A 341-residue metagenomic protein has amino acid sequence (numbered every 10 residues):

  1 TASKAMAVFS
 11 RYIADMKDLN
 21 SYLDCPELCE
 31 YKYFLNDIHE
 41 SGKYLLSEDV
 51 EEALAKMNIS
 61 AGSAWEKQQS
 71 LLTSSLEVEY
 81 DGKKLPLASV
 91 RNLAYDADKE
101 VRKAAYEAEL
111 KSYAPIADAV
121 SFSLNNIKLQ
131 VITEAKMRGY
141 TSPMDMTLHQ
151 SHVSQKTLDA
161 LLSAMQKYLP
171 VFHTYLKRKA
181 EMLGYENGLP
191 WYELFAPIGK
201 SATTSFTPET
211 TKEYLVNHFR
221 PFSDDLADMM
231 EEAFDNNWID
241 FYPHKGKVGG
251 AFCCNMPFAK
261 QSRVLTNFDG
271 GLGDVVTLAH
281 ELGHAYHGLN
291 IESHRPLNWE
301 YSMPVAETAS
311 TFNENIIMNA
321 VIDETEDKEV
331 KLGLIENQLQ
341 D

Functional and structural regions predicted by a protein language model:
T1-S201, K212: A well-structured
G139, D269-L289, S310, N315: Active-site recognition of the HExxH zinc-binding catalytic motif
Y140-T141, D145, G188-W191, A251-Q261 (+2 more regions): Active-site-adjacent bridging/hinge elements
S201-F206, I239-Q261: Catalytic zinc-binding patch centered on the HExxH motif and its immediate surroundings that defines zinc-dependent
A202-P208, Y214, P221, P257-A279: Short pre-active-site segment immediately N-terminal to the catalytic Zn-binding motif
N217, P221-D228, C254, H284-R295 (+1 more regions): Conserved helix-loop functional segments at active or binding sites
L297-A309: Active-site metal-coordination segments of metallo-dependent hydrolases
N319-D341: Long, amphipathic alpha-helical stalk/connector segments used for oligomerization, subunit docking, or mechanical
